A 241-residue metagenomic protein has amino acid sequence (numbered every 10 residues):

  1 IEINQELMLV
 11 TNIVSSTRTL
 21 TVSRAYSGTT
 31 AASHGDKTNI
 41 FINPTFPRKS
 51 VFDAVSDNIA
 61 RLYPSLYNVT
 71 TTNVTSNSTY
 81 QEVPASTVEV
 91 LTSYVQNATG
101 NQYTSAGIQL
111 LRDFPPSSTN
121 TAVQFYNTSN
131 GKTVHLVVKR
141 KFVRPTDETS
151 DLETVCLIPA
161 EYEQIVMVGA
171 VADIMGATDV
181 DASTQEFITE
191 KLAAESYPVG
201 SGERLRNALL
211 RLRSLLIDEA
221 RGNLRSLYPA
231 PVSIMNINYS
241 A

Functional and structural regions predicted by a protein language model:
I1, E6, T17-T19, S33-A241: Glycine-enriched, solvent-exposed interface loops adjoining structured elements
M8-N12: Catalytic nucleophile-His microenvironment captured as a short glycine-rich beta-strand/loop that brackets
G28-T30: Short beta-strands and strand-coil junctions in structured, solvent-facing domains, enriched
